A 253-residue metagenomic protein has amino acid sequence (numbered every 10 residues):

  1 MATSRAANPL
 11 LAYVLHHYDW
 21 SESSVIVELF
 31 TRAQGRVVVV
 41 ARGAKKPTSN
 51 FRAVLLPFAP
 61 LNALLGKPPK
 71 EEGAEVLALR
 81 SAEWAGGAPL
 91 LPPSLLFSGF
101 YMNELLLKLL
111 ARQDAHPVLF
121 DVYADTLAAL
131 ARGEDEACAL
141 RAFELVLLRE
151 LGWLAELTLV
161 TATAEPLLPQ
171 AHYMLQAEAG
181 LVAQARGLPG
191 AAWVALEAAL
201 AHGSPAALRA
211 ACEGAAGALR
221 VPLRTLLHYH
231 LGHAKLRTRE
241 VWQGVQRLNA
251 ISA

Functional and structural regions predicted by a protein language model:
M1-V25, F30-A253: Non-catalytic alpha-helical scaffolds and adjoining flexible linkers that form interface surfaces for assembly
